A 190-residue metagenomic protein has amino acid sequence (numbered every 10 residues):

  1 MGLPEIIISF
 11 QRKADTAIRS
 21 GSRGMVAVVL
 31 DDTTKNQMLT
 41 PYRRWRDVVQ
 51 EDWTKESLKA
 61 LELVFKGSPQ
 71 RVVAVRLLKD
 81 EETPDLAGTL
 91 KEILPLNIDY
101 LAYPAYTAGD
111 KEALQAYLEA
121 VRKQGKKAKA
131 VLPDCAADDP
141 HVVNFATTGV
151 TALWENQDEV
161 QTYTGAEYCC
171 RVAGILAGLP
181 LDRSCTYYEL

Functional and structural regions predicted by a protein language model:
M1-R23: Short, intrinsically disordered N-terminal pre-domain segments
Q11-A14, A87, W154: Residue-level detector of functional hotspots within protein domains
R12-A17, M25-V29, A60-L63: Short secondary-structure capping/turn segments at boundaries of alpha-helices and beta-strands
G24-A27, Q70, A128: Polar low-complexity intrinsically disordered regions enriched in Ser/Thr and small residues
L30-P104, K111: An N-terminal, globular interaction/scaffold subdomain
K91-L190: A glycine- and small-residue-enriched flexible loop/hinge signal that marks low-structured segments
